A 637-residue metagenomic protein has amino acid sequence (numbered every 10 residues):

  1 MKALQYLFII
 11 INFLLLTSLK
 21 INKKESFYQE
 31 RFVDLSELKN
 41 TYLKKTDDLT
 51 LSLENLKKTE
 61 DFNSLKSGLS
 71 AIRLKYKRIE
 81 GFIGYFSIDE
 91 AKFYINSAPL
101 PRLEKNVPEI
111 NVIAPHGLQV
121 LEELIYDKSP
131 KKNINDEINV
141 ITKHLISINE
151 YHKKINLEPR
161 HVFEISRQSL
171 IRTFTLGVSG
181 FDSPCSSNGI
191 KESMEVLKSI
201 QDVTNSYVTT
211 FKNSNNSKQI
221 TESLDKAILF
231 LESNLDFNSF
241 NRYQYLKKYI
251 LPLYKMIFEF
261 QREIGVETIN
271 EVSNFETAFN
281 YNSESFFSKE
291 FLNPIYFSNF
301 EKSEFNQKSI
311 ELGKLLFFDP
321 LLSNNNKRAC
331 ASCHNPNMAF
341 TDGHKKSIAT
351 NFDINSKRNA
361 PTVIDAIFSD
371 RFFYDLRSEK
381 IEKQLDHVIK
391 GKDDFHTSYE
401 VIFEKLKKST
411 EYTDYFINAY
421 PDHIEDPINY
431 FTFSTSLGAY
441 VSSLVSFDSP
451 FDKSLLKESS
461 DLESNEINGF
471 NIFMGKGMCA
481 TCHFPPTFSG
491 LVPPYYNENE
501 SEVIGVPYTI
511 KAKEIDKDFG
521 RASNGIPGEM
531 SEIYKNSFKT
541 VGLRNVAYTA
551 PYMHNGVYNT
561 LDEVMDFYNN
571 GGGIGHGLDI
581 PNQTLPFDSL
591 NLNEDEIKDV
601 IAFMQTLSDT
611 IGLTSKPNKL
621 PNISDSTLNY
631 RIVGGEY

Functional and structural regions predicted by a protein language model:
M1-Y6: Positively charged n-region of N-terminal signal peptides that target proteins for export
L7-L15: Bacterial N-terminal signal peptides
F13, L19-S26, I228-S309, K405-I467 (+3 more regions): Post-cleavage N-terminal segment of exported redox proteins
K24-F291: Mature extracytoplasmic or organellar-lumen-exposed domains after removal of signal/transit peptides
E54, K58, S70-G84, I88 (+23 more regions): Sec-exported extracytoplasmic/periplasmic mature domains
F93-N156, R160-E164, I171, L315 (+4 more regions): Extracytoplasmic redox metalloprotein regions
A278-H387, S454-N559, E563-D566, I574-H576 (+1 more regions): Short glycine/threonine-rich turn/loop motifs
N545, Y552, V557-I611: Extracellular low-complexity, Gly/Ser/Thr-rich intrinsically disordered linkers and protease-sensitive activation/hinge
